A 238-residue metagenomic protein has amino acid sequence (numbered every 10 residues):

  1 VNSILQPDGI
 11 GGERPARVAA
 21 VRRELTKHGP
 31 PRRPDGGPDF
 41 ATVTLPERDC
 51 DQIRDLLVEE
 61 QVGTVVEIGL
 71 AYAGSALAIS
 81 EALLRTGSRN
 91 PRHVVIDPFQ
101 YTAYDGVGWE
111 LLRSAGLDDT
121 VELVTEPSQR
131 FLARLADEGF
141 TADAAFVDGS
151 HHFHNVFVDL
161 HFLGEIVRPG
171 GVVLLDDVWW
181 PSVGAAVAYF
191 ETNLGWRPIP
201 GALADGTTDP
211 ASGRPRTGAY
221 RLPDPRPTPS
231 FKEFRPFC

Functional and structural regions predicted by a protein language model:
V1-P46: Rossmann-like AdoMet
G37-V43, E47-C238: S-adenosylmethionine/decaboxylated-SAM
